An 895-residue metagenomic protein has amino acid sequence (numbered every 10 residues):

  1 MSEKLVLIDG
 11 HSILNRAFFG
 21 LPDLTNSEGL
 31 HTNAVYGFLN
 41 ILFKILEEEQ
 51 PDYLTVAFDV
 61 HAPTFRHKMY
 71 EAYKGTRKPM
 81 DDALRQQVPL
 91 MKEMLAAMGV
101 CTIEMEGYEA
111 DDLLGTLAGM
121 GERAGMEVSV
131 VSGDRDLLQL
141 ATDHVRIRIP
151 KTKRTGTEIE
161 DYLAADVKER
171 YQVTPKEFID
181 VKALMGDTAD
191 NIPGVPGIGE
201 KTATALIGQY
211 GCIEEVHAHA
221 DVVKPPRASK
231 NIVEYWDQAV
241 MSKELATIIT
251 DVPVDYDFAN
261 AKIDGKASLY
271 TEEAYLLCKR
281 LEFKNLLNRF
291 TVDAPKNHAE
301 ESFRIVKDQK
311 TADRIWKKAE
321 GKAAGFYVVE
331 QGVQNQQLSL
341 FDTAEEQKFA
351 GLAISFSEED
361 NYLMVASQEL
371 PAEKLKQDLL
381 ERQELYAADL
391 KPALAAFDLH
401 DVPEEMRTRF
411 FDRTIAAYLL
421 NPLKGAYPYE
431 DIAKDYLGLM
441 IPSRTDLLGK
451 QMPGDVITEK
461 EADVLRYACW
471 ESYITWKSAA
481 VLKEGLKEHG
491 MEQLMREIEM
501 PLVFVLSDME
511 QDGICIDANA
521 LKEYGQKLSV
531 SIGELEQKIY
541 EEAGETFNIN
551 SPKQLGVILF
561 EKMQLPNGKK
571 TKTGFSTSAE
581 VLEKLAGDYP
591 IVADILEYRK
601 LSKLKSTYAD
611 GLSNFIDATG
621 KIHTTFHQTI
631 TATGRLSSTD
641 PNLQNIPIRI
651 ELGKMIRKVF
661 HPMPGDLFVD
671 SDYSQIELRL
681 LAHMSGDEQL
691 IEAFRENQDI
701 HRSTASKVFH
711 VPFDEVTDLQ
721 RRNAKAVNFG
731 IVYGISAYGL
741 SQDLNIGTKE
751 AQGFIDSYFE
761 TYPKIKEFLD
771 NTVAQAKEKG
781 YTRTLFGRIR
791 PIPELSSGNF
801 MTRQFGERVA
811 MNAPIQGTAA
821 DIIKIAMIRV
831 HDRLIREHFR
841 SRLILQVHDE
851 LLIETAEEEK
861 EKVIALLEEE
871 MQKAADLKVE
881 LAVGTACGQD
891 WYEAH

Functional and structural regions predicted by a protein language model:
S2, P22-N26, G75-V254: Extended two-metal-dependent nuclease catalytic cores across DNA- and RNA-processing enzymes
L5-V6, G10, R16-T55, E71-A72 (+5 more regions): Conserved RNase H-like, two-metal-ion catalytic cores of nucleic-acid enzymes
S129-V131, L137-P175, Q337, A353-S357 (+1 more regions): Charged catalytic and DNA/RNA-contacting regions of genome-maintenance and nucleic-acid-processing enzymes
Y235-S367, L385, Q451-E651, L667 (+6 more regions): Conserved "right-hand" nucleotidyltransferase catalytic core of DNA-directed polymerases
S355-E358, L420, Y427-L447, Y467-C469 (+2 more regions): Function-dense linear segments that define catalytic or interfacial modules in macromolecule-processing proteins
D455, Q511, N567, H623-T624 (+5 more regions): Conserved catalytic core of nucleic-acid polymerases
L486-I498, L502, I822, A826-V847 (+1 more regions): Active-site palm subdomain of RNA-directed nucleic acid polymerases
V530-Q537, E541-A593, E760-R808, N812 (+2 more regions): C-terminal polymerase-core module
